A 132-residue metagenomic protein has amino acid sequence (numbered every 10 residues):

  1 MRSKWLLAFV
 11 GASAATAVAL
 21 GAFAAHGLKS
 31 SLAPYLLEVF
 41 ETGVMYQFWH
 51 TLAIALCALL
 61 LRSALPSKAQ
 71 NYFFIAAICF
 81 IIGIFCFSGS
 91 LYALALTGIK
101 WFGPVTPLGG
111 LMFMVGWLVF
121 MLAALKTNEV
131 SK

Functional and structural regions predicted by a protein language model:
M1-K132: Polytopic transmembrane helical bundles with strong interfacial aromatic enrichment
